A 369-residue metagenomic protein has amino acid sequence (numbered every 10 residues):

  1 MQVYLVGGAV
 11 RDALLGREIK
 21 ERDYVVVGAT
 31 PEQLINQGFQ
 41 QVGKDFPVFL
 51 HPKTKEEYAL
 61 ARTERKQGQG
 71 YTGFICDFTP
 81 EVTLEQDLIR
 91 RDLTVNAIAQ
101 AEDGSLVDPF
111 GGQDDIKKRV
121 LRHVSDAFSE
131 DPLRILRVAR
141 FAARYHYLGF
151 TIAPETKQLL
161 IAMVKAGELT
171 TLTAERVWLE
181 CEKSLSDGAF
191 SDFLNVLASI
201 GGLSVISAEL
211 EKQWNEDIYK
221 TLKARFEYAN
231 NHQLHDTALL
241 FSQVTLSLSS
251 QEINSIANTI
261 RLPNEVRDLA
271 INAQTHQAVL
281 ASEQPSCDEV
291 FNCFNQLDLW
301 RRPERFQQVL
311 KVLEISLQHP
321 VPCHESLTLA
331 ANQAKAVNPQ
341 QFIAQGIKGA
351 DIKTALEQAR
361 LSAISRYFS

Functional and structural regions predicted by a protein language model:
M1-S369: Catalytic cores of the polymerase beta-like nucleotidyltransferase superfamily and closely associated nucleotide
